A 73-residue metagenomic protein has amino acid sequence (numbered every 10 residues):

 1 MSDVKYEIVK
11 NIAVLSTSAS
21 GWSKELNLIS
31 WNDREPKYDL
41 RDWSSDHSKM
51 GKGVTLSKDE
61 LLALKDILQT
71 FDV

Functional and structural regions predicted by a protein language model:
M1-V73: Positively charged, low-complexity terminal tracts and the immediately adjacent first secondary-structure elements
